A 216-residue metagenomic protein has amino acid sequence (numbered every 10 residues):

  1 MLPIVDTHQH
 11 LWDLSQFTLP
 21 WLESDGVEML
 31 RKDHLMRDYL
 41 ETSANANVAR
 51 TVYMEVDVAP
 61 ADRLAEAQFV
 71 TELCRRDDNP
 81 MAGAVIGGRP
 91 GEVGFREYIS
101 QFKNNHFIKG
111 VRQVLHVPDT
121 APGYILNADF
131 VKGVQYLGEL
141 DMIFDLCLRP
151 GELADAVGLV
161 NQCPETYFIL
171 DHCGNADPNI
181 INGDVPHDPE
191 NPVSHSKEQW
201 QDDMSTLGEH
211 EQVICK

Functional and structural regions predicted by a protein language model:
M1-T71: An N-terminally biased module of ancient metal coordination in phosphate/nucleic-acid-related enzymes
P3-D6, A49-V52, M81-V85, I108-R112 (+3 more regions): Structural preference for beta-strand elements that scaffold enzyme active sites
H10, V56-D57, I86-G91, Q113-V117 (+3 more regions): Active-site beta-loop-alpha junctions enriched in small/polar residues
L14-P20, E66, R96-Y98, G123-Y124 (+1 more regions): Short aromatic-enriched loop/helix-cap "lid" or pocket-rim segments at secondary-structure transitions that line
E23-R31, E55-P60, V85-G91, V117-I125 (+1 more regions): Active-site mouth loops of central-metabolism enzymes
D33-M36, L64-A67, E92-R96, N127 (+3 more regions): Structural motif corresponding to alpha-helix initiation and N-cap regions
Y39-N47, Q68-P80, E97-K109, L126-E139 (+2 more regions): Acidic (Asp/Glu)-rich catalytic clusters
G123-K216: Catalytic pocket-lining loop regions of alpha/beta-barrel enzymes, especially the amidohydrolase/enolase/GH5 lineages
